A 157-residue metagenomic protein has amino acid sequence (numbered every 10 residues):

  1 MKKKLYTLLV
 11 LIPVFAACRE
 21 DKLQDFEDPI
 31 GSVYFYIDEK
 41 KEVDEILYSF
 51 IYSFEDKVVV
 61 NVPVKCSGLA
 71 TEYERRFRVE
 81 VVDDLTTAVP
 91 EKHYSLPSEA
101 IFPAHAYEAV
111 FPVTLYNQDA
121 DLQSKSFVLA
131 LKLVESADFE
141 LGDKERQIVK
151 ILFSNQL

Functional and structural regions predicted by a protein language model:
K2-L8: Sec-dependent signal peptide recognition, specifically the positively charged N-region followed immediately by
V14-A17: C-terminal motif of bacterial Sec signal peptides marking the signal peptidase cleavage site
R19-V89, L141-Q147, N155-L157: Acidic/polar, low-complexity intrinsically disordered N-terminal segments immediately downstream of a Sec signal
Q24, D119-V128: Short glycine/proline/serine/threonine-rich loop/turn segments at secondary-structure transition edges
S49-Y52, P97-P103, Q118: Beta-strand-rich interaction surfaces with strong enrichment in secreted/lumenal proteins
N61, K125-E140: Internal, hydrophobic beta-strand segments that form the core of beta-sheet-rich folds
L85-A100: Short beta-strand and strand-turn-strand segments in soluble, beta-rich domains
A104-A106, F111-D119: Short, hydrophobic beta-strand segments
